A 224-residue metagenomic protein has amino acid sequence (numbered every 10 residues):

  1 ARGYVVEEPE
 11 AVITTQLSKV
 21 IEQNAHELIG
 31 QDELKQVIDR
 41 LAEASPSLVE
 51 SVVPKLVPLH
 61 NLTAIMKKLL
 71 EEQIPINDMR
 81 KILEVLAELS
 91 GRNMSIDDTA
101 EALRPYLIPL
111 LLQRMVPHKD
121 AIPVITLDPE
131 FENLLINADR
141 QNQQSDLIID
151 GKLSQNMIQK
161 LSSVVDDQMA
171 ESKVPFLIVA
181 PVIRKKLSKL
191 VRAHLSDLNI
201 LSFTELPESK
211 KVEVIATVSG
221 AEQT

Functional and structural regions predicted by a protein language model:
A1-T224: Membrane-embedded alpha-helical signal segments
